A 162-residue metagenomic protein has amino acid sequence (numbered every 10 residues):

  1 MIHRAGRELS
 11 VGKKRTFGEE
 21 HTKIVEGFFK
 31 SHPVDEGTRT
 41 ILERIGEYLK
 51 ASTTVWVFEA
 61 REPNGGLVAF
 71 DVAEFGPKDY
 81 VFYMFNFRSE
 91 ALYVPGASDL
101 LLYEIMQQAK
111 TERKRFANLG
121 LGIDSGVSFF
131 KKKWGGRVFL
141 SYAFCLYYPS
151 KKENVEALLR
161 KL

Functional and structural regions predicted by a protein language model:
M1-V94, Y103: A conserved beta-strand-loop-helix scaffold within acyl/acetyltransferase catalytic domains
I2, M106, S128: Short glycine-/small-residue-rich flexible loop motifs, especially phosphate/cofactor-binding loops
F29-H32, A109, W134-V138: A generic secondary-structure signal for well-formed alpha-helical elements
V81, R88, A109-K110, E153-N154 (+1 more regions): Generic signal for short, ordered secondary-structure residues within or immediately flanking folded domains
L100-R115: Conserved acyl-CoA
K114-L162: Active-site/acyl-donor-binding loops of N-acyltransferases
